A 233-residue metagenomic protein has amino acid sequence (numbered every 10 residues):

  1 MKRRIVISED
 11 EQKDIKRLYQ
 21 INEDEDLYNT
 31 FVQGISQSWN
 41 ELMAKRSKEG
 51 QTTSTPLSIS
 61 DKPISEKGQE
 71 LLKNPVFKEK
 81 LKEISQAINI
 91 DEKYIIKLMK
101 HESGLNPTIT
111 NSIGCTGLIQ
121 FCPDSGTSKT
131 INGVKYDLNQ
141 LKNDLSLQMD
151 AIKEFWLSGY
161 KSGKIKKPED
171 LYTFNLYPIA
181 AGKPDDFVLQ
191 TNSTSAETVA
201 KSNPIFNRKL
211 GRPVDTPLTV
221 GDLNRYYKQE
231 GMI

Functional and structural regions predicted by a protein language model:
M1-T55: Intrinsically disordered, compositionally biased, charge-dense segments
E49-L105, T130, K135, K142-G163: Export/targeting segments at the very N-terminus of extracytoplasmic proteins
K78-K82, E92-I96, L118, C122-P123 (+4 more regions): Extracytoplasmic/secreted envelope proteins and their assembly/folding machinery, especially bacterial periplasmic
K93-K97, T108-T110, K161-F174, F187: Surface-exposed patches in mature extracellular/periplasmic domains of secreted proteins
E102-N106, S125-S128, P178-G182: Solvent-exposed loop/turn segments at secondary-structure junctions within structured extracellular/periplasmic domains
N111-K135, I152, N175: Substrate-binding/active-site groove segments that recognize and process beta-1,4-linked N-acetyl-hexosamine
S128-Y136, S158-D170, A181-T191: Substrate-binding/catalytic groove segments of enzymes that remodel or degrade extracellular structural polymers
D150, E169-I233: Catalytic and substrate-binding regions of cell-wall glycan-acting enzymes that process beta-1,4-linked
